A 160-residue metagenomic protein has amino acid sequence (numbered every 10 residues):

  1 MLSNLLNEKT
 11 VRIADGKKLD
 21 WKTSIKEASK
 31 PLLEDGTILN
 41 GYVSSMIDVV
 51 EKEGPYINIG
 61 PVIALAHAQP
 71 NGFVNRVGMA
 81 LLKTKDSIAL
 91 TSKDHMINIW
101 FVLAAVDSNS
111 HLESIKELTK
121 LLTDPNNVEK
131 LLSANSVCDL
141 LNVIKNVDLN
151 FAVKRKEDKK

Functional and structural regions predicted by a protein language model:
M1-K160: Cytosolic covalent-transfer regions centered on His/Cys nucleophiles that carry phosphoryl or persulfide groups
